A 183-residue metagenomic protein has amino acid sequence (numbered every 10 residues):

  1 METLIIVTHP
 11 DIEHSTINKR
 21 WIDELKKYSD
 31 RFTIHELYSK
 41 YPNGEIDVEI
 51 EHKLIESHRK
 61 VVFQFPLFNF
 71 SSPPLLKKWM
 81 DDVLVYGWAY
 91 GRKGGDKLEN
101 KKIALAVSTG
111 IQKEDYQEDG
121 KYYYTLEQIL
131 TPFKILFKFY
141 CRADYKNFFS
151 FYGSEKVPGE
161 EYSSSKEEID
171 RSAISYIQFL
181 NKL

Functional and structural regions predicted by a protein language model:
M1-F32, E167-R171, S175-I177: N-terminal beta1-alpha1 ligand-phosphate binding loop
L4-I6, H35, V62, A104-A106 (+1 more regions): Hydrophobic/aromatic beta-strand patches that form the interior of the parallel beta-sheet core in alpha/beta enzyme
P10-I12, S39-P42, Y123, E155: Short histidine/acidic/glycine/proline-rich micro-motifs that form metal- and phosphate-coordinating active-site loops
T16-R20, I46, P74-K78: Generic recognition of short, well-ordered alpha-helical segments
I22-K26, P132-L183: Glycine-rich phosphate/pyrophosphate-binding loop and the adjoining helix
R31-N43: A short beta-strand-loop structural module common to alpha/beta enzyme folds
P42-H58, R171-S175: Glycine-rich, highly charged phosphate/nucleotide-binding loops
E49-K134: Helix-loop-strand module that forms the ligand-binding subsite of alpha/beta enzymes
